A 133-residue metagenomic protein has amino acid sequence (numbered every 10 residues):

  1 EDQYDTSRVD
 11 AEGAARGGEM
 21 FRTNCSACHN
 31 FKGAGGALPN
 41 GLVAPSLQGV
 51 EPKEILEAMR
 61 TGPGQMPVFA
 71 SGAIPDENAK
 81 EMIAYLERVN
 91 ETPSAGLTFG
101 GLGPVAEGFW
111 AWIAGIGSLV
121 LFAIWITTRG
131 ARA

Functional and structural regions predicted by a protein language model:
E1-Q3, S71-R132: C-terminal capping alpha-helices of c-type cytochrome domains
D2-Y4, D10-V43, Q65, R88-G96 (+1 more regions): Periplasmic/extracellular electron-transfer cofactor-ligation site, primarily the c-type cytochrome heme-c attachment
G18-R22, S26, G49, K53 (+1 more regions): Sequence context surrounding c-type heme c attachment/ligation sites in exported
K32, L38-S94: Extracytoplasmic electron-transfer domains, predominantly the class I c-type cytochrome c fold
